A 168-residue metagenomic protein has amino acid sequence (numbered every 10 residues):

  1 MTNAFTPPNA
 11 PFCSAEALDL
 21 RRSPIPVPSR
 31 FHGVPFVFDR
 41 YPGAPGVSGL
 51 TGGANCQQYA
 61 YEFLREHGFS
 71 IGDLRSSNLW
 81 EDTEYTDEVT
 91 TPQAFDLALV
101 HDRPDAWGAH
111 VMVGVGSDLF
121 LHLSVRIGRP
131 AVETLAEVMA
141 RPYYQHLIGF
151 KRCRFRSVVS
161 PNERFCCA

Functional and structural regions predicted by a protein language model:
M1-D87, A94, W107-A109, I148-F155 (+2 more regions): N-terminal capping segments
V34-A54, H101-L147: Glycine-rich catalytic cores of cysteine/serine-nucleophile enzymes that process amide/ester linkages in cell-envelope
R75, E88-T91, A131-A136: Short, solvent-exposed coil/turn linker segments
T90-V100: Short coil-to-beta transition motif at edge beta-strands of beta-rich domains
